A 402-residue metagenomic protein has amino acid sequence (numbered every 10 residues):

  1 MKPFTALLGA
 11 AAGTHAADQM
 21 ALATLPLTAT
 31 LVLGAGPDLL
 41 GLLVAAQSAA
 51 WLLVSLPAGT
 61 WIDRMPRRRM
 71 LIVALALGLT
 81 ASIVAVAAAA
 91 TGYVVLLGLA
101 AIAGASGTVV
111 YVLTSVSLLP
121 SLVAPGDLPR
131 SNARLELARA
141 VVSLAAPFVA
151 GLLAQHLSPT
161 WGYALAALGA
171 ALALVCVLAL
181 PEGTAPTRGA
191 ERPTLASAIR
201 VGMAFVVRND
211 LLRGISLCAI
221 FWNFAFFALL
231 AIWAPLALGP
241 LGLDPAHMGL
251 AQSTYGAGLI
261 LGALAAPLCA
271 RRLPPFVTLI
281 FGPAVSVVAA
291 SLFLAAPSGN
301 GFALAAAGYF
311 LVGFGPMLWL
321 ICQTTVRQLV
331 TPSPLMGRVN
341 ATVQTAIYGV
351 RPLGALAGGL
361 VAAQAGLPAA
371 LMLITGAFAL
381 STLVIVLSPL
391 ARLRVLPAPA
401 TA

Functional and structural regions predicted by a protein language model:
M1-A49, A204, R208-Y255: Helix-loop boundary and gating motifs at the non-cytosolic
T5, L52-R64, R68-V84, V95 (+6 more regions): C-terminal transmembrane bundle of multi-pass solute transporters/carriers
D18, L22, S48-S55, T108 (+7 more regions): Residue-level signal for conserved functional micro-sites within the alpha-helical transmembrane segments of Major
A23, R139-G151, A231, A263 (+1 more regions): Glycine/proline-centered helix-kink
P37-D38, P125-L135, P245-A246, S333-T342: Loop-to-transmembrane helix entry/capping segments in MFS-fold secondary transporters and related SLC/MFSD carriers
A100-V141, P147: Cytoplasmic helix-loop-helix junction between adjacent transmembrane helices in 12-TM secondary transporters
S117, S121, Y163, G169-P193 (+1 more regions): Helix-loop junctions on the cytosolic side of multi-pass membrane transporters, especially the intracellular loop
A138-C176: Helix-loop-helix hairpin linking two adjacent transmembrane segments in secondary transporters
